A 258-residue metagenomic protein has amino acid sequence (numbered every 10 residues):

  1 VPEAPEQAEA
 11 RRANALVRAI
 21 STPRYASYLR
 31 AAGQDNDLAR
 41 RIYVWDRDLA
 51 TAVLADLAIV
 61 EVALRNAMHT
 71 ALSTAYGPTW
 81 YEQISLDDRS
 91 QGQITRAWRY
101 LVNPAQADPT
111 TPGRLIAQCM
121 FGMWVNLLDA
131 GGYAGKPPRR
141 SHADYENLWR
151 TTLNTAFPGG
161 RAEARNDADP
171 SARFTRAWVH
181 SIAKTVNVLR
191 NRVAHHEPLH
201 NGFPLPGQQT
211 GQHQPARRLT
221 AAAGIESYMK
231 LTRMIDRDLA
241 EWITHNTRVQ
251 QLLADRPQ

Functional and structural regions predicted by a protein language model:
V1-Q258: Amphipathic alpha-helical interface elements
